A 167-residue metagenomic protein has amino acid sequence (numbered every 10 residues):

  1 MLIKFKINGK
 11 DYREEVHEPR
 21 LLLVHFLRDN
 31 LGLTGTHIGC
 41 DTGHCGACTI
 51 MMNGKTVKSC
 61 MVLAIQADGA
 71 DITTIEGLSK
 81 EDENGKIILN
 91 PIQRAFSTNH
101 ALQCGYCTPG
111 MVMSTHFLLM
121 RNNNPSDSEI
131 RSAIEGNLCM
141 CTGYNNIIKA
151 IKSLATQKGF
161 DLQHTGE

Functional and structural regions predicted by a protein language model:
M1-E167: Signature of N-terminal electron-transfer/Fe-S-associated modules in redox systems
